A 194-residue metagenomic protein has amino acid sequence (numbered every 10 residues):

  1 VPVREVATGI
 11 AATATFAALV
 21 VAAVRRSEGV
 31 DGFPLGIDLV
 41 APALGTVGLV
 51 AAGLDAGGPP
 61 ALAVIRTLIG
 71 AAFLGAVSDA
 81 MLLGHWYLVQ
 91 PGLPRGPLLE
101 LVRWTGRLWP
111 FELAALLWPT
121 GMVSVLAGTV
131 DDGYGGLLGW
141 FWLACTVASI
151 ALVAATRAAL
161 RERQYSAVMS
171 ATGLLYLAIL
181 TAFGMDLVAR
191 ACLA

Functional and structural regions predicted by a protein language model:
V1-G53, T67-W86, V102-L126, G135-L193: Hydrophobic cores of alpha-helical transmembrane segments in multi-pass integral membrane proteins
G53-A63, G128-T129: Helix-coil boundary and interhelical linker segments in multi-pass alpha-helical membrane proteins
P59-A63, L93-G96, Y134, L138: Membrane-helix interfacial "entry" motifs
W86-L98: Cytosolic, membrane-interface loops and tails of multi-pass inner-membrane proteins
R95, A127-V130: Juxtamembrane/interface segments of multi-pass membrane proteins
